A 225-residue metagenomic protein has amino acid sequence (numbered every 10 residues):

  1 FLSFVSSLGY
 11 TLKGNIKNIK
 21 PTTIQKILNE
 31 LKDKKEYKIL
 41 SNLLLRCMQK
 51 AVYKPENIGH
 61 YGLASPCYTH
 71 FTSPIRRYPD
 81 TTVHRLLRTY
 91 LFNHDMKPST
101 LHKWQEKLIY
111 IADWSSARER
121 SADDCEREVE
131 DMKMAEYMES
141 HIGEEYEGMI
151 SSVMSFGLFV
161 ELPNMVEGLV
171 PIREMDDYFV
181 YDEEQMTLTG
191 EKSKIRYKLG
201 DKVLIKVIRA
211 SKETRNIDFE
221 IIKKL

Functional and structural regions predicted by a protein language model:
F1-P163, L169, D176, V180 (+5 more regions): Append "with occasional cross-activation on large, charged helical scaffolds in nucleic-acid assemblies
Q185-E191: Low-complexity, polar-biased intrinsically disordered regions enriched in Pro/Ser/Thr/Gly
K192-K194, K198: C-terminal structured domains
K223-L225: Short peripheral tails and domain-boundary helices/loops at the edges of structured domains
